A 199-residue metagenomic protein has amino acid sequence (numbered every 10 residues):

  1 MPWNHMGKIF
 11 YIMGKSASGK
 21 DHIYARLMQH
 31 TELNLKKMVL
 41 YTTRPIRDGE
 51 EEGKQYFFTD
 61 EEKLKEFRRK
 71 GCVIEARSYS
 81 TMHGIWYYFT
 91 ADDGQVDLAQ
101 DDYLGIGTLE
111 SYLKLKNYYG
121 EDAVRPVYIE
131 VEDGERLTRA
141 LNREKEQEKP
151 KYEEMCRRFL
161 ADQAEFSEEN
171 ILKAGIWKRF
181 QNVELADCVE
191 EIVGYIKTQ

Functional and structural regions predicted by a protein language model:
M1-G7: Phosphate-binding P-loop
I12: Hydrophobic anchor at the beta1->P-loop junction of P-loop NTPases
K15: P-loop (Walker A) phosphate-binding loop of NTP-binding proteins
K20-D21: Walker A/P-loop
Q29-M38: Post-Walker A helix-loop "phosphate-sensing" segment adjacent to the P-loop in P-loop NTPases
T42-Y103, G107-L109: ATP-dependent small-molecule kinase phosphotransfer cores that center on conserved nucleotide phosphate-binding segments
D102-T108, Y119-N142: Conserved phosphate-donor/acceptor-positioning beta-strand/loop module used by diverse small-molecule
K145-Q199: Small-molecule kinase domains that catalyze NTP-dependent phosphoryl transfer to phosphate-bearing small molecules
